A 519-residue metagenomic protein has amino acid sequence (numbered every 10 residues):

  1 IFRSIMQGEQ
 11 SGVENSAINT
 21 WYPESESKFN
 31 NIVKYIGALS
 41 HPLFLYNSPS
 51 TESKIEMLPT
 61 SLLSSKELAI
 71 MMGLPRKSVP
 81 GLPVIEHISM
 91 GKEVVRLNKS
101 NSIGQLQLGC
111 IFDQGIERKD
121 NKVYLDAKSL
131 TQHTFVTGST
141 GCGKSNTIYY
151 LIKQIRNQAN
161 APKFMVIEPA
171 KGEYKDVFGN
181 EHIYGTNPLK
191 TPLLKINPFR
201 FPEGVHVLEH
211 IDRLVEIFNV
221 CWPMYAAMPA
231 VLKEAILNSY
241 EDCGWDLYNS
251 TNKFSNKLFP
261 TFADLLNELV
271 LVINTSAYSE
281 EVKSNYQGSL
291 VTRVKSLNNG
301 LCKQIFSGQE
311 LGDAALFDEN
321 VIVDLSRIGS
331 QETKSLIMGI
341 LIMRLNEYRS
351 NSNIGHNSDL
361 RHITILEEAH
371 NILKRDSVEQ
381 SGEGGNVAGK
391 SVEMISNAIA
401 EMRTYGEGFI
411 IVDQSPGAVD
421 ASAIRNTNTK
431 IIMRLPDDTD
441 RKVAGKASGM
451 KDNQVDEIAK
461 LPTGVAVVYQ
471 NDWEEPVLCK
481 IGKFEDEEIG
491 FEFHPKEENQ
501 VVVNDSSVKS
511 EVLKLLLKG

Functional and structural regions predicted by a protein language model:
I1-S139, N146-T147, L151, Q158 (+3 more regions): Basic- and hydrophobic-enriched, low-structure N-terminal and domain-boundary segments that flank ATP-binding catalytic
M6-T20, D120-Y124, S129-C142, N146-Y149 (+2 more regions): Conserved P-loop NTPase motor cores
H87-Q107, F254-P260, D264-E268, A277-Y278 (+3 more regions): Conserved P-loop NTPase motor module
V94-S100, G109-E117, D126-K128, L311-A315 (+4 more regions): Replace "in large, NTP-powered and nucleic-acid-processing enzymes" with "in large, NTP-powered factors and other
S129-T131, T191, L316-D318, R425-N426 (+1 more regions): Short, solvent-exposed loop/turn segments at the edges of secondary structure
F135-V136, L194-N197, E209, L478-K480 (+1 more regions): Short, charged, solvent-exposed linker or helix-capping segments at domain edges/interfaces that act as flexible hinges
I152-A400, T404-E407, A466-D472: P-loop NTPase motor domains
M165-I167, V412, V455-D456, P476: Acidic/polar loop patches that form or flank catalytic/metal-binding clefts of enzymes that bind anionic ligands
